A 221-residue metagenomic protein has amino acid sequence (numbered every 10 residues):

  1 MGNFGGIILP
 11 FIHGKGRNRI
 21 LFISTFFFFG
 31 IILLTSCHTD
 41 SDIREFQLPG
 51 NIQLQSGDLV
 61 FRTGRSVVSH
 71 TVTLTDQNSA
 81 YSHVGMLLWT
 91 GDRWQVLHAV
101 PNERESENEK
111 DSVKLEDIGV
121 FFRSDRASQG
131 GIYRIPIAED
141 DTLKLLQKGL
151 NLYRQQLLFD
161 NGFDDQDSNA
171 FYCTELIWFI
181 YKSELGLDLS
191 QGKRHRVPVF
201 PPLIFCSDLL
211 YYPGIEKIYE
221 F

Functional and structural regions predicted by a protein language model:
M1-R17: N-terminal secretory signal peptides that target proteins for export/translocation
L34-S36: C-terminal motif of bacterial Sec signal peptides marking the signal peptidase cleavage site
H38-D40: Bacterial signal peptide processing site
R62-G131, L158-F171: Glycine-rich catalytic cores of cysteine/serine-nucleophile enzymes that process amide/ester linkages in cell-envelope
D141-G149, N169, C173-L176: Stable alpha-helical elements in mature extracytoplasmic
N161-F221: Activation targets extended, charge/polar-rich intrinsically disordered C-terminal tails
